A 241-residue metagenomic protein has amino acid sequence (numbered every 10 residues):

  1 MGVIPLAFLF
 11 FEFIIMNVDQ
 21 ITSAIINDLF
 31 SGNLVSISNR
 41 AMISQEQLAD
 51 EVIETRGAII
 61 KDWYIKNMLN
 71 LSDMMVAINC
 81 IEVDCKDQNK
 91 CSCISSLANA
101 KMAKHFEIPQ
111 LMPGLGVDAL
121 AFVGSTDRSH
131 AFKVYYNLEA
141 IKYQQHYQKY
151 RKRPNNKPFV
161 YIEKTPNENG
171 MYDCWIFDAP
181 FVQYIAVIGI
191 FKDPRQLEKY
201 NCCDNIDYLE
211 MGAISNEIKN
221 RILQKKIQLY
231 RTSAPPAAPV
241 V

Functional and structural regions predicted by a protein language model:
M1-I15: Short, Lys/Arg-enriched N-terminal segments with co-localized hydrophobic residues within the first ~10-30 amino acids
I15-V241: Glycine-enriched, solvent-exposed interface loops adjoining structured elements
